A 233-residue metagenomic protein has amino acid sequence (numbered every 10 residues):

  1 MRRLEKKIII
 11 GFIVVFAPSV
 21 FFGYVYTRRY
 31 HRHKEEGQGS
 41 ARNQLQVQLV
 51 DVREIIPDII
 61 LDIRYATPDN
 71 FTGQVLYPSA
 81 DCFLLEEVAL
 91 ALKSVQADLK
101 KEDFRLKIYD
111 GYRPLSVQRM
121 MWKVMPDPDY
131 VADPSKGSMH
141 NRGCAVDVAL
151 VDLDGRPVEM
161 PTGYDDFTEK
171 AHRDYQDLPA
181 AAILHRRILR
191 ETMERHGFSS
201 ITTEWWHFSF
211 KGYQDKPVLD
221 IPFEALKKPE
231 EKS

Functional and structural regions predicted by a protein language model:
M1-V15: N-terminal Sec-pathway targeting helices
S19-G111, K123-T203, S209-S233: Extracytoplasmic cell-surface/polysaccharide-interacting catalytic and binding patches
P114: Segments that shape or occlude catalytic/ligand-binding pockets
V117: Short, well-ordered surface patches within globular domains
